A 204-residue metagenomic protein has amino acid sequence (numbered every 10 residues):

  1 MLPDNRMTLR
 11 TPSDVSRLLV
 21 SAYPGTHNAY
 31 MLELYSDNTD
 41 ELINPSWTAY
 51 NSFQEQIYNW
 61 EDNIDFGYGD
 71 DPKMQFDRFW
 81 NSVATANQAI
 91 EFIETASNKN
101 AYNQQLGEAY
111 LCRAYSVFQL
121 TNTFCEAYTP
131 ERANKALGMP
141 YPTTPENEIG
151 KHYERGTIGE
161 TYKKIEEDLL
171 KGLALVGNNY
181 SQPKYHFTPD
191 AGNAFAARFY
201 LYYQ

Functional and structural regions predicted by a protein language model:
M1-T39: Membrane-proximal, proline-rich intrinsically disordered regions
S52-F124, G156, A174-Y180: Conserved, well-structured interaction surfaces
V83-A86, Y162, L169: Inward-facing hydrophobic residues that define packing positions of alpha-helical scaffold repeats
T123-K164: Short coil/linker segments at helix-helix boundaries
P189-D190: Generic helix N-cap/helix-start motif at coil->alpha-helix transitions
